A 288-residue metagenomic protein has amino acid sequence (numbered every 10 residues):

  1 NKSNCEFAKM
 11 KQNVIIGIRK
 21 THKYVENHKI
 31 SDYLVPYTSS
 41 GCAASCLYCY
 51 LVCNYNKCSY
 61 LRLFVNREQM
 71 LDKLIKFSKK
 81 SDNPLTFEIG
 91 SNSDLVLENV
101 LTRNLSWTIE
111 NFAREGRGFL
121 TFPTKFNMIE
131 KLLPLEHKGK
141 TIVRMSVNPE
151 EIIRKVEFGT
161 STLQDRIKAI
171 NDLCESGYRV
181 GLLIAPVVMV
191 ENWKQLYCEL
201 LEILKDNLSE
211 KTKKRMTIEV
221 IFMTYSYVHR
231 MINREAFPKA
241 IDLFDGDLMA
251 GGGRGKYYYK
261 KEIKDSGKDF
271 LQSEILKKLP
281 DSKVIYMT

Functional and structural regions predicted by a protein language model:
N1-N4: N-terminal alpha-helical interaction blocks
E6-A8, I15-I30, L47-R144, D172: Conserved Radical SAM active-site core
Y37-C46: Cysteine-centered iron-sulfur cluster-binding motifs in ferredoxin-type domains/subunits of redox enzymes
R67-K73, T102-T108, T160-A169, L196-D206 (+1 more regions): Well-ordered, non-membrane alpha-helical segments in soluble/globular domains
P84-E88, F119-T121, K140-R144, R179-L183 (+2 more regions): Structural preference for beta-strand elements that scaffold enzyme active sites
S93-V96, N127-E130, T141-T160, P186-E191 (+2 more regions): Conserved radical SAM core fold
R166-H229, L279: Conserved C-terminal portion of the radical SAM core fold that forms the substrate/S-adenosylmethionine-binding
K205-T288: Auxiliary Fe-S-binding modules of radical SAM enzymes
